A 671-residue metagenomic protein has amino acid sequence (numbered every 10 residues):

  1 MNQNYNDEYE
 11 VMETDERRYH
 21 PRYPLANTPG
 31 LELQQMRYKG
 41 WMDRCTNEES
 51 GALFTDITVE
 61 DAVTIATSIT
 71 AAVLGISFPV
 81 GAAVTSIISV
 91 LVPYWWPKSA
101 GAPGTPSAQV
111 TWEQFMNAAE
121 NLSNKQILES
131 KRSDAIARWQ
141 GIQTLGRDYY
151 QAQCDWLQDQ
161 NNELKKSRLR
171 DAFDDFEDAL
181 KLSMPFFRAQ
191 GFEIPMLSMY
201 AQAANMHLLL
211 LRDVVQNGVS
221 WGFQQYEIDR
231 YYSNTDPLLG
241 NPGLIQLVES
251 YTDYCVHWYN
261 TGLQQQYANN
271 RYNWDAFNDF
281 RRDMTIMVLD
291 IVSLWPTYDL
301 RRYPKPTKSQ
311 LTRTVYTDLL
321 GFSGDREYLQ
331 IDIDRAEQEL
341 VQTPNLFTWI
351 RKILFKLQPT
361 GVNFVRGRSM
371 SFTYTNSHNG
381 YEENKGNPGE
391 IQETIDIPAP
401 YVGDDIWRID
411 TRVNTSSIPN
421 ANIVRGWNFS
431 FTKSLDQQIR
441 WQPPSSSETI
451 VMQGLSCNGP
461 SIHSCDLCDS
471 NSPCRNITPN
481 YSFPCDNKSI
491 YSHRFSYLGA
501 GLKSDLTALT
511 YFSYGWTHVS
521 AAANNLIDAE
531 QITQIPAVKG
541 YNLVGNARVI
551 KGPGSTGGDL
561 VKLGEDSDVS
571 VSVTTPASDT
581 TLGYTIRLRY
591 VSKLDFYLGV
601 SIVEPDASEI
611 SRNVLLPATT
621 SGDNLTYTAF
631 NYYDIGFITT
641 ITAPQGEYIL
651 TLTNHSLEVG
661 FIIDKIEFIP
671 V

Functional and structural regions predicted by a protein language model:
N2-A52: Membrane-active, amphipathic/fusogenic segments and juxtamembrane/transmembrane anchors that bind or insert into lipid
Q3-N6, E10-E13, W156-V519: Membrane-inserting hydrophobic helices used for pore formation or membrane fusion
Y5, P29-Y38, V59-A62, V80 (+8 more regions): Short amphipathic alpha-helical segments that mediate assembly, nucleic-acid/protein binding, or membrane association
N47-S123: Membrane-inserting effector segments that mediate pore formation, membrane fusion, or transient membrane insertion
I87-L91, W95, I353, I409 (+2 more regions): Short low-polarity hydrophobic stretches
G101-Q109, W156-L164, L238, A577-T580 (+3 more regions): Intrinsically disordered, low-complexity coil segments
S107, T111-W156: Charged, amphipathic alpha-helical linkers/stalks
D396, P400, D404-V671: Extracytoplasmic
